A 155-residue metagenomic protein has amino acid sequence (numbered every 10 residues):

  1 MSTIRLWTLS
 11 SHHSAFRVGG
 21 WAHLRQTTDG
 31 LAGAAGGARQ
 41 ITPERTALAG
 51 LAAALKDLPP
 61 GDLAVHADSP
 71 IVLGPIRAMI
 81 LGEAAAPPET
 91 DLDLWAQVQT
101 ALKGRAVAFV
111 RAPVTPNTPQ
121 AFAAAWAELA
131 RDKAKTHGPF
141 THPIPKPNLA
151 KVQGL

Functional and structural regions predicted by a protein language model:
M1-R45, K56-L58, G154: RNase H-like nuclease fold core
R5, T46-A47, E89-L94: Short amphipathic alpha-helical surface micro-motifs
W7-T8, L51, H66: Short hydrophobic segments within beta-strands
S11-V18, G30, P60-D62, H66 (+1 more regions): C-terminal functional segments of enzyme domains
L48-D62: Metal-dependent nuclease catalytic cores in nucleic-acid-processing enzymes, especially RNase H-like/related
